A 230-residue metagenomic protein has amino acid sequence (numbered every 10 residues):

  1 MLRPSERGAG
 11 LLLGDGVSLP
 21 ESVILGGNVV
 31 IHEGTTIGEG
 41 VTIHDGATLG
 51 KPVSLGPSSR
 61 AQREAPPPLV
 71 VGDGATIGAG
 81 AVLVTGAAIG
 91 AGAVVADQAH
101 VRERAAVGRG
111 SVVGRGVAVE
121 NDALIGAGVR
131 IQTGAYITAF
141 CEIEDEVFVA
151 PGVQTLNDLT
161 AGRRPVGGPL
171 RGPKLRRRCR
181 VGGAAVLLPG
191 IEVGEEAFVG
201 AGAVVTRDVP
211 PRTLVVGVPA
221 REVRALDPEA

Functional and structural regions predicted by a protein language model:
L2-V216, R221-E222: Structural signal for interior beta-strand "rungs" in well-ordered beta-sheet cores of soluble enzyme domains
L226-A230: A glycine/serine/threonine-rich, flexible loop-to-helix segment that serves as the NAD(P) cofactor-binding "lid"
